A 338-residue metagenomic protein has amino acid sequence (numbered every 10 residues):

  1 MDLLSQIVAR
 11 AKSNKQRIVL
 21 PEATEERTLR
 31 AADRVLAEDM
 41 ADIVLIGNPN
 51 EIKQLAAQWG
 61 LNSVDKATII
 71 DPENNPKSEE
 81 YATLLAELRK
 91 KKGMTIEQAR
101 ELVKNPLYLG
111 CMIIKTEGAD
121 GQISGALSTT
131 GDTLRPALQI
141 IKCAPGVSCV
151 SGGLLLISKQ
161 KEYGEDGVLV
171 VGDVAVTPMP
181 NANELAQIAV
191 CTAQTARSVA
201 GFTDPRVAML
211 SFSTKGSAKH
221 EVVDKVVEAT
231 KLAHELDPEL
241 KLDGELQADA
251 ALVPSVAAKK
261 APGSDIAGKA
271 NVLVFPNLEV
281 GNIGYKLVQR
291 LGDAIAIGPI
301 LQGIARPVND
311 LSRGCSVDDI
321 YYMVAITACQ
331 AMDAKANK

Functional and structural regions predicted by a protein language model:
M1-A267, V272-K338: Anion-binding alpha/beta catalytic cores of soluble intermediary-metabolism enzymes, centered on
